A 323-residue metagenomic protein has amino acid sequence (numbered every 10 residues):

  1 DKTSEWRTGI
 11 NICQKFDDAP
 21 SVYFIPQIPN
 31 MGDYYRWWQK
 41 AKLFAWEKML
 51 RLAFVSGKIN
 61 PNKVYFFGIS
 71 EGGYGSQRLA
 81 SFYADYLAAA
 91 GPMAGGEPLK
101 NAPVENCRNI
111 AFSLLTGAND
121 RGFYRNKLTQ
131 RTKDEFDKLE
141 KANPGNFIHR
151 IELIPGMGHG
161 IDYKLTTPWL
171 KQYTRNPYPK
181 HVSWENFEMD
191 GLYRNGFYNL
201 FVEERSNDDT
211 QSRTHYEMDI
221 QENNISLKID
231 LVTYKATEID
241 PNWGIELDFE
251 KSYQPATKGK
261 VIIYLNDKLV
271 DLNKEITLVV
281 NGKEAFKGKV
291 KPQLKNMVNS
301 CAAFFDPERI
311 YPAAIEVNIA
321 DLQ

Functional and structural regions predicted by a protein language model:
D1-V55: Active-site machinery of serine-nucleophile hydrolases
Q14-A19, K58-I59, G72, E105-R108 (+1 more regions): Extracellular/periplasmic catalytic domains that process cell-envelope and extracellular macromolecules
R36-F44, S70, S81, F123-N126 (+1 more regions): Soluble non-cytosolic domains of exported or imported proteins
A41, A45-K48, L52, Y74-R78 (+4 more regions): Extracytoplasmic/secreted proteins, especially bacterial periplasmic and envelope-associated proteins
N62-R108: Primarily recognizes the serine-hydrolase "nucleophile elbow" in alpha/beta-hydrolase and SGNH/GDSL folds
A89-T174: The feature captures the conserved acid-bearing segment of alpha/beta-hydrolase catalytic domains
K138-Q323: Alpha/beta-hydrolase-fold serine-hydrolase catalytic core, especially in secreted/extracellular enzymes
